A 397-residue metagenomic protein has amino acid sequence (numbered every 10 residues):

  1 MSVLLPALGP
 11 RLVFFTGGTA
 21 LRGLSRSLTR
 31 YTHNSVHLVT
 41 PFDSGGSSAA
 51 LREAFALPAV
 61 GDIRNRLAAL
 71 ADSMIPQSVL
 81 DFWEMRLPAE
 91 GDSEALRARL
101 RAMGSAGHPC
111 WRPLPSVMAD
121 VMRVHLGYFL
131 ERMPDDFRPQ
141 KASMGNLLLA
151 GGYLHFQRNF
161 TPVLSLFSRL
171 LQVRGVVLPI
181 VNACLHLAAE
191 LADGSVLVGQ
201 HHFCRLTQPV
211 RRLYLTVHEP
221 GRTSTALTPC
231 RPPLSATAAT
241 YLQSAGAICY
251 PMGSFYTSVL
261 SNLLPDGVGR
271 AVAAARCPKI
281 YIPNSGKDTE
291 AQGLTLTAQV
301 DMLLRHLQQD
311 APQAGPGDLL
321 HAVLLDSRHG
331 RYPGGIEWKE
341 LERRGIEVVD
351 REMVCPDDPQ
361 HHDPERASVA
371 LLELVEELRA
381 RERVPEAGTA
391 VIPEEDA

Functional and structural regions predicted by a protein language model:
M1-L12, T19-H37, G45-G46, N146-C249 (+1 more regions): Conserved catalytic alpha/beta core of Sir2/sirtuin-type deacylases, generalized to analogous enzyme cores that bind
F42-T216, G388-D396: Electropositive, gly/pro-rich neighborhoods at or near active sites that engage anionic ligands
